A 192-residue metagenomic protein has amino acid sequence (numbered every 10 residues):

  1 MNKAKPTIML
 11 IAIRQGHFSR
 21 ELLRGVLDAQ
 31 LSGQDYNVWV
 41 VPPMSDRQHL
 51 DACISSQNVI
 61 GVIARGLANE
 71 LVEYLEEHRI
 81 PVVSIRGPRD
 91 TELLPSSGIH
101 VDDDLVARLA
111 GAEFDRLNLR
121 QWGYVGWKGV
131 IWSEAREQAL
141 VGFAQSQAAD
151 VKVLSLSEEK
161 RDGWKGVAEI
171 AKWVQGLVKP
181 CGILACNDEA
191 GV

Functional and structural regions predicted by a protein language model:
M1-G61, L71-V192: Bacterial carbohydrate/catabolite-sensing allosteric modules
